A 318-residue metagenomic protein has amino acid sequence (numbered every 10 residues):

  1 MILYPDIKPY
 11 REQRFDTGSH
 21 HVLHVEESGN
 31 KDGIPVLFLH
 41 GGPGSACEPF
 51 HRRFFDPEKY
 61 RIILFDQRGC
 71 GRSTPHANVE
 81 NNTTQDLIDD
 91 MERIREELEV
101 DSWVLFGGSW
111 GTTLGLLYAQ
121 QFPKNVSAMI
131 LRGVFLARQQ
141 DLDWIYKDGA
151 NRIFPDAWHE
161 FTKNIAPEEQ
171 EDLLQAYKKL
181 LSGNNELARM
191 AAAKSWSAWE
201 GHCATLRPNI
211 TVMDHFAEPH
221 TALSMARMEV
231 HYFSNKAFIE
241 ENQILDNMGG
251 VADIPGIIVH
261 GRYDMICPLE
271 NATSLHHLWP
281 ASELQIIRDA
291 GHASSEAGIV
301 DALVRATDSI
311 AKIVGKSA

Functional and structural regions predicted by a protein language model:
I2-V22, E27, E229: N-terminal cap/lid segment of alpha/beta-hydrolase-fold proteins
T17-P75: Conserved HGGG/HGGXW glycine-rich cap/lid loop of the alpha/beta-hydrolase fold
Q85-W103: Conserved acidic catalytic loop of the alpha/beta-hydrolase fold
D101-Q140: Conserved hydrolase catalytic core segment
K124-Y177: A catalytic-pocket lid/entrance helix-loop region that shapes and gates access to the active site across common
E240, M265-N271: Conserved alpha/beta-hydrolase "acid-adjacent" motif
V251-A252, I258-H260: Short beta-strand/loop motif that positions the catalytic acidic residue of the alpha/beta-hydrolase fold
S282-A318: Catalytic active-site module of serine/aspartate enzymes centered on a nucleophile-bearing elbow/loop
